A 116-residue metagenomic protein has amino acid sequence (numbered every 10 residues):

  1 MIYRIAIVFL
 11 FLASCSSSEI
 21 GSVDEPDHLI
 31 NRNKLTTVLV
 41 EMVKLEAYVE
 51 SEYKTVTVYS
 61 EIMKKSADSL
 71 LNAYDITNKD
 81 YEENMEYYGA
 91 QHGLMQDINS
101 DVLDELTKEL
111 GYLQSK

Functional and structural regions predicted by a protein language model:
M1-V8: Sec-dependent signal peptide recognition, specifically the positively charged N-region followed immediately by
F11-S14: C-terminal motif of bacterial Sec signal peptides marking the signal peptidase cleavage site
S16-E19: Bacterial signal peptide processing site
G21-A73: Short N-proximal segments of mature Sec-exported proteins
E50-K116: Compact alpha-helical subdomains of small soluble proteins
